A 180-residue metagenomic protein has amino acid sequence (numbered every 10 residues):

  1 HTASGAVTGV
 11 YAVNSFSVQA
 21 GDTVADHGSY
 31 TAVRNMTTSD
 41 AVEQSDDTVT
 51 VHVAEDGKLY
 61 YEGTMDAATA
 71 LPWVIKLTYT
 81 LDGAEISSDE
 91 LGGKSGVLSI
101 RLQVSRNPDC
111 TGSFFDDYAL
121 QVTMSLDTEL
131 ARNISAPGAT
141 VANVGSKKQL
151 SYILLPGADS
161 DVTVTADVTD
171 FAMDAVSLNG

Functional and structural regions predicted by a protein language model:
H1-G180: Cytosol-facing boundaries of transmembrane alpha helices in integral membrane proteins
